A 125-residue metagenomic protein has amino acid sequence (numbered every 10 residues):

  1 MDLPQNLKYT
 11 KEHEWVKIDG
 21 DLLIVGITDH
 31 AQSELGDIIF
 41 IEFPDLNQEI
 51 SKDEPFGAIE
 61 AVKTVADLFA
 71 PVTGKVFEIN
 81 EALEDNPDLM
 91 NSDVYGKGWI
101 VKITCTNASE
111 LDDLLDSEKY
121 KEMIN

Functional and structural regions predicted by a protein language model:
M1-P55, D88, S92-N125: Acidic, low-complexity mobile loops and tails
L22, T73-K75: Structural motif
E34-F40, V62, P71-T73: Short, solvent-exposed beta-edge and connector elements
D53, I59-E60, I79: Residue-level recognition of conserved beta-strand edge/terminus positions
A61-T64, E81, C105: Short, conserved catalytic or interaction motifs in soluble domains
D67-P71, T104: Histidine- and aromatic-rich ligand-binding microenvironments
V76-S92: Short, charge-rich, low-complexity interaction segments located in flexible loops at or near secondary-structure
